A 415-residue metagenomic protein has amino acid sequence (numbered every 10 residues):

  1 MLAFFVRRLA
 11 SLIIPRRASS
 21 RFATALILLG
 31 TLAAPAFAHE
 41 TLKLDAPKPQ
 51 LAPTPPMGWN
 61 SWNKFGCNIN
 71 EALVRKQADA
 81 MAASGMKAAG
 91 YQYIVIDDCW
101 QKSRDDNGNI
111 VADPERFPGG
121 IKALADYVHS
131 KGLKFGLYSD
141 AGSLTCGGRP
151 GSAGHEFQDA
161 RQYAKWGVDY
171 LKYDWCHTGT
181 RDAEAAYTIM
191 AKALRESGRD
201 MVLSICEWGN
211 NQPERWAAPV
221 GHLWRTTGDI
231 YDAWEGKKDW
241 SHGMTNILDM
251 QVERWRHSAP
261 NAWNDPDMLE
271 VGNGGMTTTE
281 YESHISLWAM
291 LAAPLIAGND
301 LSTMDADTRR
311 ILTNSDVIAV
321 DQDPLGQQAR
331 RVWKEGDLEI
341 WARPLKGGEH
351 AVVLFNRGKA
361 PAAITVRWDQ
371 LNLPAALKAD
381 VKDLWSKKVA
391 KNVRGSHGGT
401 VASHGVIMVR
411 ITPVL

Functional and structural regions predicted by a protein language model:
F5-A25: Bacterial N-terminal signal peptides that target proteins for export
A23-A33: Bacterial N-terminal signal peptides
H39-E71, R75, A80: N-terminal module-boundary/linker segments of secreted carbohydrate-active enzymes
P55-S61, G90-D97, K134-S139, D169-D174 (+7 more regions): Structural recognition of the beta-strand scaffold that forms the well-ordered cores of secreted hydrolase catalytic
Q77, M81-T180: Aromatic-lined carbohydrate-binding/catalytic grooves of carbohydrate-active enzymes
H155-Q158, R195, D200-D300, D321: Glycan-recognition surfaces
W288-L291, I296-G298, K334-L373, H404: Carbohydrate-binding surface patches
N392-L415: C-terminal beta-strand-rich structural cap/linker in extracellular carbohydrate-active enzymes
